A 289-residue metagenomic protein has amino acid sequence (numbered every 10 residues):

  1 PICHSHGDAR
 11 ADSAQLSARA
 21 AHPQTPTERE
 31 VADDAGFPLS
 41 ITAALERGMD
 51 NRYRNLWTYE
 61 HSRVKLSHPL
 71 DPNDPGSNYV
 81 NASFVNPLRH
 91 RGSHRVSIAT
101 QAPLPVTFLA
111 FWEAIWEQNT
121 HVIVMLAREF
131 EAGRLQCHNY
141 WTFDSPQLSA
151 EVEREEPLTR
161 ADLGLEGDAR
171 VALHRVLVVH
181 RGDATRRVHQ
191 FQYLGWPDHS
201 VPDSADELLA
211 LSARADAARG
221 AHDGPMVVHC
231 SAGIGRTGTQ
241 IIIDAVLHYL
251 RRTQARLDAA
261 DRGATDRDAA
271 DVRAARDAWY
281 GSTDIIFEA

Functional and structural regions predicted by a protein language model:
P1-A289: Cys-based phosphatases of the PTP/DUSP/CDC25 superfamily and their flanking regulatory architecture
